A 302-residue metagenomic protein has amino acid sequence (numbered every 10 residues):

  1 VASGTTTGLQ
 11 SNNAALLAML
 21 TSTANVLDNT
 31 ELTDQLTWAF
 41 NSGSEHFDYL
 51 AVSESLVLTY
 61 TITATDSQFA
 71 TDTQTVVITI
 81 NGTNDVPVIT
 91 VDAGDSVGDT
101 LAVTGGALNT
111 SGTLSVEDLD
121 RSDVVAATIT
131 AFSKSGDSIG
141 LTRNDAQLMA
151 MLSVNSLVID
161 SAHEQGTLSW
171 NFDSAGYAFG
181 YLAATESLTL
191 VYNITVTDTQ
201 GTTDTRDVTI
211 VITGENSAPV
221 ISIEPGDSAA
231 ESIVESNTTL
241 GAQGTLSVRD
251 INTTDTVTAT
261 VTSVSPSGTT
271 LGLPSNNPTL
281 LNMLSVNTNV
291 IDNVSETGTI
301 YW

Functional and structural regions predicted by a protein language model:
V1-A18, V88-M149, V220-L280: Extracellular ectodomain surface segments
S11-I80, S138-I212, S236-N237, T270-W302: Acidic, turn/loop-rich segments in luminal/extracellular domains of secretory-pathway and cell-surface proteins
H46-Y49, A70-D72, D85-V88, G98 (+7 more regions): Short loop/beta submotifs within extracellular cysteine-rich repeat domains
D66, T79, V86-I89, T104 (+2 more regions): Exported/extracytosolic protein signature
I78-N84, V116, I210-N216, V248: Interdomain boundary/hinge segments at the C-termini of tandem beta-sandwich modules
